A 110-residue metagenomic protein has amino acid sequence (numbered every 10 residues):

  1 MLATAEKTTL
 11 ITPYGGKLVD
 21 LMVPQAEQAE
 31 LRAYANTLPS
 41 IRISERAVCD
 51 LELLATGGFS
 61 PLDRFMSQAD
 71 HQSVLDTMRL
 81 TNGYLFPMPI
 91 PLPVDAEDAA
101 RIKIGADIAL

Functional and structural regions predicted by a protein language model:
M1-L110: Non-catalytic terminal extensions that flank enzyme cores
